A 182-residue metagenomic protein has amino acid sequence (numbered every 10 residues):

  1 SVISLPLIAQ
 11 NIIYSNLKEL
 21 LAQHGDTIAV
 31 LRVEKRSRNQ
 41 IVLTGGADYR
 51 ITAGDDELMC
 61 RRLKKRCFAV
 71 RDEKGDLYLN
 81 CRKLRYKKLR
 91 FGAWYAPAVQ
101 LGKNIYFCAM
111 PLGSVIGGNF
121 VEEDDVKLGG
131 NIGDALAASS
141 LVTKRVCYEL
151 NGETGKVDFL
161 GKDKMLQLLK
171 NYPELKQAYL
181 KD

Functional and structural regions predicted by a protein language model:
S1-I13: Bacterial Sec-dependent N-terminal signal peptides
I12-P173: Aromatic-patch recognition
Q177-D182: Long, compositionally biased interface segments
